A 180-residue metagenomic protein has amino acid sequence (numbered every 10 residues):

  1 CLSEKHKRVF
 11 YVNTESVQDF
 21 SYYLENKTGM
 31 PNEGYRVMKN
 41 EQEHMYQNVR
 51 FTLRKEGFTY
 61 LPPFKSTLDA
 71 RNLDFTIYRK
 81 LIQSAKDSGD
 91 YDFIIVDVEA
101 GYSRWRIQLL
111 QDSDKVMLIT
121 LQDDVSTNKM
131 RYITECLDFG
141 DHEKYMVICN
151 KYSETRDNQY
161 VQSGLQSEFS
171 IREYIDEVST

Functional and structural regions predicted by a protein language model:
C1-L2: Glycine-rich phosphate-binding P-loop
K5-Y60: Phosphate-binding loop that captures ATP/GTP phosphates
N13-S16, K65, T120: Residues that line or immediately flank small-molecule/substrate-binding pockets and catalytic motifs
T14, P63, Y174-E177: Active-site donor-binding loop signature of nucleotide-sugar glycosyltransferases
Y22, R71, D157: Short acidic, gly/pro-rich beta-turn/loop elements at beta-sheet edges and active-site/ligand-binding grooves
Q42-R54, Y60-E99: Cytosolic-facing regulatory segments adjacent to core modules
S88-G89, F93, V98-E173: Conserved catalytic-core segment of NTP-binding enzymes
T180: C-terminal boundary of histidine-terminating zinc-finger modules
